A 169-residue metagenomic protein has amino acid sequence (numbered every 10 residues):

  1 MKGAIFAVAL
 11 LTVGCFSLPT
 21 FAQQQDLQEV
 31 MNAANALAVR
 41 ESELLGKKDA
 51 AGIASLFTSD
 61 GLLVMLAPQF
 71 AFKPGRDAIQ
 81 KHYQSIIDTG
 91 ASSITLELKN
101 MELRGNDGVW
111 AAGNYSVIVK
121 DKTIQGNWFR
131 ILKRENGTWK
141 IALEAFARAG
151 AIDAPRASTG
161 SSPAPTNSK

Functional and structural regions predicted by a protein language model:
M1-I5: Positively charged n-region of N-terminal signal peptides that target proteins for export
A7-S17: Bacterial N-terminal signal peptides
L18-S59, R76-D77, A151-K169: Short, low-complexity N-terminal intrinsically disordered segments enriched in polar/charged residues
A50, D60-L62, Q69-A71, S116-I118 (+1 more regions): Solvent-exposed loop/turn segments at secondary-structure junctions within structured extracellular/periplasmic domains
F57, A67-Q69, N100-E102, G113-Y115 (+2 more regions): A mature extracytoplasmic/lumenal domain signature
T58-G90: Short solvent-exposed beta->alpha transition segments
D77-T123: Surface-exposed, charged secondary-structure patches
Q125-I152: Short beta-strand edge/turn micro-motifs at domain boundaries
